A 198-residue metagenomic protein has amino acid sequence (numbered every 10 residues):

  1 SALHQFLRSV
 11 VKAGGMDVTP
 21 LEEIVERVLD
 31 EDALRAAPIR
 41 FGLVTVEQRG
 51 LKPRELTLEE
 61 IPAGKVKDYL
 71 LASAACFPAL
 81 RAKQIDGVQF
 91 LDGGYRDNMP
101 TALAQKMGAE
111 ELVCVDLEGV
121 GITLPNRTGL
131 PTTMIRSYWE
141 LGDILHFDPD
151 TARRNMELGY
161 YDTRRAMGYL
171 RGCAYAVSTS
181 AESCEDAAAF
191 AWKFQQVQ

Functional and structural regions predicted by a protein language model:
S1-Q198: Patatin-like phospholipase
